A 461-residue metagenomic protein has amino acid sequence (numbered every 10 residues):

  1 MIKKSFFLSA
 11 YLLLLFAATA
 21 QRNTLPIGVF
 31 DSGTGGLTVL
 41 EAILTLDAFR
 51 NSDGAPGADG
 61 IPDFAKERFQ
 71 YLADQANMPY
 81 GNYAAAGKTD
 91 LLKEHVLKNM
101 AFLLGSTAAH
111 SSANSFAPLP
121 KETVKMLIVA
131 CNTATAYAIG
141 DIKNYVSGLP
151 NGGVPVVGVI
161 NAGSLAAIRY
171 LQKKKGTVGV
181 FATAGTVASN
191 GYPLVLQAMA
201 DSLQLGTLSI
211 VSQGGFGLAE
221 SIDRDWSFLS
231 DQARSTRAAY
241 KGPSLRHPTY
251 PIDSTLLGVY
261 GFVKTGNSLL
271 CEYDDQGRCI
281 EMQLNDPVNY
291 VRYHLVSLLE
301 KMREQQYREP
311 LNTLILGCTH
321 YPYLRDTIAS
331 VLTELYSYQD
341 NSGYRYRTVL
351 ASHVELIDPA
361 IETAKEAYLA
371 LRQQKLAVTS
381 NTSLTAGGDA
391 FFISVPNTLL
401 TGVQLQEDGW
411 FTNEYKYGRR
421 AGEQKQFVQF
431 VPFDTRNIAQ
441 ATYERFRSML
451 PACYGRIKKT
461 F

Functional and structural regions predicted by a protein language model:
M1-S5: Positively charged n-region of N-terminal signal peptides that target proteins for export
F6-F7, K88: Intrinsically disordered, low-complexity segments enriched in glycine/proline and serine/threonine
L8-L15: Bacterial N-terminal signal peptides
F16-A20: Sec/Tat signal peptide C-region and signal peptidase I cleavage site
Q21-F461: Non-catalytic structural scaffold of enzyme domains
